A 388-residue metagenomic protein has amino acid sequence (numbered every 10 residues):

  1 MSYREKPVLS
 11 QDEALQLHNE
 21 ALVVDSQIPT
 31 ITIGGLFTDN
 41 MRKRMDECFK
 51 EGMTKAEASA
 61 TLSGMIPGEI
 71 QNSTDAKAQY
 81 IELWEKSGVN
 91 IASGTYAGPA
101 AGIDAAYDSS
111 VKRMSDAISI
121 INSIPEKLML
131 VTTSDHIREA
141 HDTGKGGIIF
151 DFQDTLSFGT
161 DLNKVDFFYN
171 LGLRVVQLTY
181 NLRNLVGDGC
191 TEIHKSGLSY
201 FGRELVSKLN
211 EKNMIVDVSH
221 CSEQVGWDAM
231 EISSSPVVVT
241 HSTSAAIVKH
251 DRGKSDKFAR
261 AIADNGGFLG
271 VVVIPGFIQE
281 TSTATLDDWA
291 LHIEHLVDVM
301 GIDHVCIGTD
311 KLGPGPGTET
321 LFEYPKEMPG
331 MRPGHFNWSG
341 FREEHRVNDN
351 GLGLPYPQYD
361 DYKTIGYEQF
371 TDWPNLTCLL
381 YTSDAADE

Functional and structural regions predicted by a protein language model:
M1-K195, K249-D264, G270-S383, E388: N-terminal hydrophobic targeting/anchoring segments and the immediately downstream early-domain regions of hydrolases
G146, V206-M214: Short, surface-exposed connector motifs at secondary-structure boundaries
G197-L198, V225, A229: Active-site-adjacent beta->alpha loops and helix N-cap segments on the catalytic face of soluble alpha/beta enzymes
L198-L209, I232: Alpha-helix-loop-beta-strand connector modules within alpha/beta enzyme cores
N210, D228, I232, D387: Glycine-rich phosphate/oxyanion-binding loops and their immediately adjacent helices within cytosolic catalytic domains
M214-I215, S235, F258: Phosphate/pyrophosphate-binding betaalpha-module
D217-S219: Catalytic beta/alpha-barrel core
P236-S242: Short hydrophobic/aromatic-enriched beta-strand-loop microsegments
